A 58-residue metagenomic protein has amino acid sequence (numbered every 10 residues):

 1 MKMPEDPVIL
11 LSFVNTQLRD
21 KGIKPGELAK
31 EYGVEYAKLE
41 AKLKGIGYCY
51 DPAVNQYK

Functional and structural regions predicted by a protein language model:
M1-K24: N-terminal acidic leader/helix
L28-A29: Short alpha-helical "recognition helix" segments of helix-turn-helix
E35-C49: Short acidic, Pro/Gly- and aromatic-enriched capping/linker segments at domain boundaries
P52: Short, acidic, Ser/Thr-enriched surface-loop or helix-capping motifs
